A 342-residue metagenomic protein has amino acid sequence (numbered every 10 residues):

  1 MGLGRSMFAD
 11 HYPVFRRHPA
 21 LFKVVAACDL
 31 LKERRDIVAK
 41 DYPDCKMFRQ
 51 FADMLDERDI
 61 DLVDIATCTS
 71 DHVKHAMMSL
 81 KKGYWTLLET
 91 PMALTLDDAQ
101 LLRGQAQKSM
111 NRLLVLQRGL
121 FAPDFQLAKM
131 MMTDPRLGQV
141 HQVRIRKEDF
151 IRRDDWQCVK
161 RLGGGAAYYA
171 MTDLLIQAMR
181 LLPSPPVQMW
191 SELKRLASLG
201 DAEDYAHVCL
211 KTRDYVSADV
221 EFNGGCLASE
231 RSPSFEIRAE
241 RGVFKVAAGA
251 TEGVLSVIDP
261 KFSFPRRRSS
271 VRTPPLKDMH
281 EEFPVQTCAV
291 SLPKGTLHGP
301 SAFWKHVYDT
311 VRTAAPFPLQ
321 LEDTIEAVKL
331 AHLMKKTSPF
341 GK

Functional and structural regions predicted by a protein language model:
M1-Y42: N-terminal Rossmann-like dinucleotide-binding module
M7, G119-L199, G341: Predominantly a Rossmann-like dinucleotide-binding segment in NAD(P)-dependent oxidoreductases
Y42-Q105, G299-A302: Beta-loop-alpha module in the N-terminal Rossmann-like domain of NAD(P)-dependent dehydrogenases, especially those
L62-D64, R213, S291-T296, S301-K342: C-terminal helix-rich "cap/oligomerization" subdomain common to oxidoreductases
L88-E89, L113-V115, V246: Hydrophobic residues in well-ordered beta-strands that form the structural core
L101-G119, Q139-V143: Rossmann-fold dehydrogenase core element
L199, D214-A302, Q320: NAD(P)-dinucleotide binding in Rossmann-like oxidoreductases
